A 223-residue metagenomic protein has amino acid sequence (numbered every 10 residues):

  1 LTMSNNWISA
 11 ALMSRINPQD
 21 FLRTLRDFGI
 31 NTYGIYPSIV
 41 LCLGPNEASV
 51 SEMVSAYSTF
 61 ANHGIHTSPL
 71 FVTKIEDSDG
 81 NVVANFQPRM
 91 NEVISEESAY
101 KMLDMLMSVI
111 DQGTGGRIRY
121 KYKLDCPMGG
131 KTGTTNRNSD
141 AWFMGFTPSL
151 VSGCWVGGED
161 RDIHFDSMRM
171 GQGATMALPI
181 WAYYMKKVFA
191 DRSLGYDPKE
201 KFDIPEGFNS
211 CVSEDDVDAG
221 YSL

Functional and structural regions predicted by a protein language model:
L1-N62, S108: Active-site-adjacent helix/loop patches that line small-molecule binding or acyl-intermediate pockets
T2-M3, S49-S222: A penicillin-recognizing enzyme superfamily signal
